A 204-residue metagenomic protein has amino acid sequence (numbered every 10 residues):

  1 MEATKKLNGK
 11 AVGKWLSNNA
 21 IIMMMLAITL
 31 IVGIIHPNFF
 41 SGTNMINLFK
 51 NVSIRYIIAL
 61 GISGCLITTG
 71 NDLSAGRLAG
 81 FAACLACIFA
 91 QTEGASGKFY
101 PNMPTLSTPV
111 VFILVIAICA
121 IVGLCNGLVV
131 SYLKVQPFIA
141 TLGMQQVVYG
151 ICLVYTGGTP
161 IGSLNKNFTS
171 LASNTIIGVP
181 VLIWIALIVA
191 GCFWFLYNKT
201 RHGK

Functional and structural regions predicted by a protein language model:
E2-A59, A95-V110: Membrane-interfacial amphipathic/re-entrant helices at transmembrane-helix boundaries
N19-M23, L48, R55, R77-F81 (+3 more regions): Hydrophobic alpha-helical transmembrane segments
I21-I34, I62, C87, I116-C119 (+3 more regions): Hydrophobic core segments of alpha-helical transmembrane domains in multi-pass membrane transport and ion-translocation
I31-I35, F39-E93, L128-V135: Single transmembrane alpha-helix segments in multi-pass membrane proteins
G64, I88, I121-Y132, Y155 (+2 more regions): Membrane-interface helix caps of multi-pass small-molecule transporters
G64-I67, A95-M103, T156-K166: A cytosolic-side transmembrane-helix exit/cap motif
G94-Q145: Alpha-helical transmembrane segments within multi-pass membrane transporters and channels
L133, P137-H202: Transmembrane helix-bundle core of multi-pass membrane transporters and related energy-transducing complexes
